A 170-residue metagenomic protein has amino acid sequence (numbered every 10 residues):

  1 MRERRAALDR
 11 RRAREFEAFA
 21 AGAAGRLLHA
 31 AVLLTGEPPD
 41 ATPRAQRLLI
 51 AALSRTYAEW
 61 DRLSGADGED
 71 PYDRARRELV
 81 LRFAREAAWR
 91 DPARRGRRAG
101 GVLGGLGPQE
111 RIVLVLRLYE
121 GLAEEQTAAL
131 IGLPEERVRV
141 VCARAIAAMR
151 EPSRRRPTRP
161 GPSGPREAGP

Functional and structural regions predicted by a protein language model:
M1-H29, P43: A short, charge-rich alpha-helical start-of-domain segment used by transcription regulators
R4, W89, R97-L106, A129 (+2 more regions): Short amphipathic alpha-helical boundary/capping segments
A24, A99, E110-R111: Short, leucine-enriched amphipathic alpha-helices that occur as contiguous helical runs
A24, L28, V32, Q46-P92 (+1 more regions): Σ70-family region 2.3-2.4 aromatic/basic alpha-helix that recognizes the −10 promoter and nucleates DNA melting
A45, T127, V138-R139: Helix-turn-helix DNA-binding helix
P71-G101, R155-R156, P160-A168: Linker/hinge segments immediately adjacent to helix-turn-helix/homeobox DNA-binding domains
L106-Q126: Short amphipathic alpha helix immediately N-terminal
I131-G169: DNA-recognition helix of helix-turn-helix
